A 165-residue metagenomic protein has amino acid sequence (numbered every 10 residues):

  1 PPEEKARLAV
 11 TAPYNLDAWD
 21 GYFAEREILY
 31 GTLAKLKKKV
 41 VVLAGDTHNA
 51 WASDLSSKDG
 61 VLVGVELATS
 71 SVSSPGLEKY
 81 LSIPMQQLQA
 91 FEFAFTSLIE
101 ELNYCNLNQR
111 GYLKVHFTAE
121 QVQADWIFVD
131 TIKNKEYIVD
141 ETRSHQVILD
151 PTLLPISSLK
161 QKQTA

Functional and structural regions predicted by a protein language model:
P1-A165: Long, structured stretches of catalytic cores involved in phosphate-ester chemistry, encompassing
